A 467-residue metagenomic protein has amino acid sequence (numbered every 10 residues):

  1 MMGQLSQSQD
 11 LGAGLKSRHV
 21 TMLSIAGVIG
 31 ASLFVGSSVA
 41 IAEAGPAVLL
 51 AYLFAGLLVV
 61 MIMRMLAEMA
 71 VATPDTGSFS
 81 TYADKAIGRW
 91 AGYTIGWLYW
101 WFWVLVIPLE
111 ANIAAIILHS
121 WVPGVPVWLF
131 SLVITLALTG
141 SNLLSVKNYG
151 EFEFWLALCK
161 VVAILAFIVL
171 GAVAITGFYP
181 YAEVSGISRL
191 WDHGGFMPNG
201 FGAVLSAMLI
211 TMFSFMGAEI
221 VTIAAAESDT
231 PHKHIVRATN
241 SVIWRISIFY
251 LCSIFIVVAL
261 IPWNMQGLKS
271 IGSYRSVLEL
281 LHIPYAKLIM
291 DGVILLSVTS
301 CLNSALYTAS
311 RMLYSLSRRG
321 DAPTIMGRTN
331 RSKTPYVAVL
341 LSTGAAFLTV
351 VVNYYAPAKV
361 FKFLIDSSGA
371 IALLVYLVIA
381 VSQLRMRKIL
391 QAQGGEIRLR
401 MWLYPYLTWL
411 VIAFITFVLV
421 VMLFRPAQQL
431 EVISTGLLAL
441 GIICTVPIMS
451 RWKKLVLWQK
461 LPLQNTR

Functional and structural regions predicted by a protein language model:
M1-G36, I41-A47, V59-R64, T76 (+3 more regions): Membrane-interface "cap" regions at the ends of multi-pass membrane proteins
M1-S8, T81-D84, W90, A111-S131 (+5 more regions): Helix-loop-helix connectors at the membrane interface of multi-pass transporters/channels
S6-L11, V48-L49, P123-P126, L158-D291: Helix-loop-helix junctions that connect adjacent transmembrane segments in multi-pass membrane transporters
G12, I25, V35-F130, I134 (+4 more regions): Extracellular loop-to-transmembrane helix junctions
D75, L98-N112, F215-S228, Y250 (+4 more regions): Membrane-helix boundary/coupling elements in multi-pass transport proteins
T81-Y82, G88, S120, G194 (+2 more regions): TM-loop-TM module centered on a large, flexible mid-protein loop between adjacent transmembrane helices in multi-pass
W128-S185, M216, T239-I243, I365-V378 (+2 more regions): Membrane-interface loop-to-helix entry segments
W155-L156, I325-K333, L373-L430, V456-Q459 (+1 more regions): C-terminal membrane-solvent junction of multi-pass transporters and transport-like membrane proteins
